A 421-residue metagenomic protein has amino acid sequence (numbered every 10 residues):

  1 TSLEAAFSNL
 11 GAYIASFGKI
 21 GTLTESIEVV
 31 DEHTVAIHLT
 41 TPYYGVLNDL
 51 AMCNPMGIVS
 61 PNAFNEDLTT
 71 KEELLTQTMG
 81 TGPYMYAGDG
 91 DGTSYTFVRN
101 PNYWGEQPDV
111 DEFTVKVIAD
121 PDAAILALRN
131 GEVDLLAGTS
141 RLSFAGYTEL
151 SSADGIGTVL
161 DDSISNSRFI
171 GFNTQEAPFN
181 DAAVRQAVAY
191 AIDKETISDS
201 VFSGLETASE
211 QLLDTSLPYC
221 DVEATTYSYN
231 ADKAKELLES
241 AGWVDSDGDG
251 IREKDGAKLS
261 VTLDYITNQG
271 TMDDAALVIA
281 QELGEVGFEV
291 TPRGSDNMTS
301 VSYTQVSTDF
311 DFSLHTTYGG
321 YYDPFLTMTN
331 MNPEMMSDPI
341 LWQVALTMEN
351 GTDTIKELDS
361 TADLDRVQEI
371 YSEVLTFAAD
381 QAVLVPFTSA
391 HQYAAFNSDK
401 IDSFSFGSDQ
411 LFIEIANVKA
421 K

Functional and structural regions predicted by a protein language model:
A6-F7, A12, S26-E28, A87-V98 (+4 more regions): Extracellular/periplasmic solute-recognition and catalytic clefts
A12-A63: Surface-exposed binding/hinge segments that line and control ligand-binding clefts or catalytic entry sites
V46-M56, T81, G171, A395-E414: A structural "hinge/loop" feature
L50, G138-K235, L341-E349, Q381-S398: Local pocket/hinge segments that shape ligand/substrate recognition
A51-P108, E112, A231, E236: Gly/Pro-rich hinge or "lid" segments in bacterial periplasmic/extracellular proteins
G90, A191-D221, T271-A280, Y303-K421: Detector for C-terminal structural segments
D91, D245-G319: Ligand/substrate-recognition segments at binding pockets and active sites
V98, N180-Q281, E373, K419-K421: Append "and occasionally in soluble cytosolic enzymes with long acidic Gly/Pro-rich linkers
